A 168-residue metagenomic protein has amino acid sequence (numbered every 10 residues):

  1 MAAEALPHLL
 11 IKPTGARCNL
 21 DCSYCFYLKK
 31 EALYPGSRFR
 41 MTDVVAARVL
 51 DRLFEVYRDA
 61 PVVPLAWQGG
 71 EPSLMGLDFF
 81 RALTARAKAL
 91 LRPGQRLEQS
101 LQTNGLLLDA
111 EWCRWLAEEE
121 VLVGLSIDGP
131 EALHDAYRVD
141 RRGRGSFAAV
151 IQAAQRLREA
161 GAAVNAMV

Functional and structural regions predicted by a protein language model:
M1: RNA-binding accessory domains that recognize and position tRNA/RNA substrates
E4-V44: Canonical Radical SAM [4Fe-4S] cluster-binding loop centered on the CxxxCxxC motif and its immediate flanking residues
P7-L9, V63-Q68: Short amphipathic alpha-helical segments
P13-G15, C22, F26-K29, G69 (+3 more regions): Glycine-rich, histidine-containing beta strand-loop boundary motifs that form or position
P35, G69, V139: Generic anion/oxyanion-binding catalytic loop in active/binding sites
A47: N-terminal donor/sugar-recognition subdomains of glycan-related enzymes, prototypically the membrane-proximal stem
L50-A66, M75-V168: Radical SAM/AdoMet-radical enzyme domain recognition
